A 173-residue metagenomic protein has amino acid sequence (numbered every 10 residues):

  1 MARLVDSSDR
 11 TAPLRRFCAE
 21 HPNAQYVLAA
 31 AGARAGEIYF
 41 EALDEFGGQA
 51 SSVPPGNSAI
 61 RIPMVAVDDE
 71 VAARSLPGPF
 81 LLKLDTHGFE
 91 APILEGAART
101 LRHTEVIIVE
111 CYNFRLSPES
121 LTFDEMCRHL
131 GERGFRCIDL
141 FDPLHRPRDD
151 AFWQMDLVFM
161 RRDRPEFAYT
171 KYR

Functional and structural regions predicted by a protein language model:
M1-R173: Phosphate/nucleotide-binding beta-alpha loop and adjacent structural elements of enzyme active sites
